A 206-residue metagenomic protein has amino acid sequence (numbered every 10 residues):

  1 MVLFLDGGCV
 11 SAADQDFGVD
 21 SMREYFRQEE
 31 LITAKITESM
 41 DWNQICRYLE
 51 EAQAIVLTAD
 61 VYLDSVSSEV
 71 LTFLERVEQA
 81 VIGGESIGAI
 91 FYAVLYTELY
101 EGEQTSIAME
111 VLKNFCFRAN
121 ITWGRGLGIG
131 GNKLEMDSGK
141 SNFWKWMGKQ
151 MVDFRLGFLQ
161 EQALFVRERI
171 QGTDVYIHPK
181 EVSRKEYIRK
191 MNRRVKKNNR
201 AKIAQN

Functional and structural regions predicted by a protein language model:
M1-E29: N-terminal beta1-alpha1 ligand-phosphate binding loop
L3-L5, I32, V56, Y92-V94 (+1 more regions): Hydrophobic/aromatic beta-strand patches that form the interior of the parallel beta-sheet core in alpha/beta enzyme
L5, Q28-W42: A short beta-strand-loop structural module common to alpha/beta enzyme folds
A12, M40-A119: Helix-loop-strand module that forms the ligand-binding subsite of alpha/beta enzymes
F17-V19, E69-V77, T105-E110, G148-Q162: Well-ordered, non-membrane alpha-helical segments in soluble/globular domains
D20-E30, K113-T122: Short helix-loop-beta junction
D20-S21, L127-N206: Glycine-rich phosphate/pyrophosphate-binding loop and the adjoining helix
V66-V70, R118-A119, G124, G157-R167: Extended, charge-rich low-complexity interaction segments
